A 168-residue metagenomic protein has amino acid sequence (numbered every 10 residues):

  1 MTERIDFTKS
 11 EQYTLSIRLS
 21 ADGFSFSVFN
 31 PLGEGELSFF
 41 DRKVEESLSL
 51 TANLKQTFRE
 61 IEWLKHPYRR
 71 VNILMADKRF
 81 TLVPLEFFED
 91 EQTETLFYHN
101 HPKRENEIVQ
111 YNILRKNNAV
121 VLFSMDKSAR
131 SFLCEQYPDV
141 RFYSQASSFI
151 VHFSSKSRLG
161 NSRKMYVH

Functional and structural regions predicted by a protein language model:
T2-E34, F153-H168: Gly/Thr-rich phosphate-binding beta-strand-loop-beta motif of the actin/hexokinase/Hsp70
Y13-S16, D41-E46: A short N-terminal beta->alpha junction/helix N-cap motif
F29, E36-V44, A52-S155: Active-site neighborhood for divalent-cation/phosphate handling
